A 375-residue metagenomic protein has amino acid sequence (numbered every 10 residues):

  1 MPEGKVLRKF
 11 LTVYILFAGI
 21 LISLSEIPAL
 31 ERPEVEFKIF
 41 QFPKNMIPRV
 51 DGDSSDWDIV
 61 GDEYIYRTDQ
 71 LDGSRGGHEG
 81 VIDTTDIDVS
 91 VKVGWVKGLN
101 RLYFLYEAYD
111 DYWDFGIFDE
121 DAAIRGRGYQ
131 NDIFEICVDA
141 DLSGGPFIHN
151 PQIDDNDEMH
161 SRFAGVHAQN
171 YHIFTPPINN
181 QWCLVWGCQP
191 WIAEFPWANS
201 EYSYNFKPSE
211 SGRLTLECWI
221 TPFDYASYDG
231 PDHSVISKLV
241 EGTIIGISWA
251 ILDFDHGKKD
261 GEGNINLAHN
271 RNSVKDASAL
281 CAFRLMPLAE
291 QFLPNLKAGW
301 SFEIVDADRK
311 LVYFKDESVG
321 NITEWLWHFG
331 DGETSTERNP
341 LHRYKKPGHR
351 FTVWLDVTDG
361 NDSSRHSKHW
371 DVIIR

Functional and structural regions predicted by a protein language model:
M1-R8: N-terminal secretory signal peptides that target proteins for export/translocation
T12-S23: Bacterial N-terminal signal peptides
I20, P43, I82-T84, W95 (+8 more regions): Sterically constrained small-residue positions within well-ordered secondary structures of folded domains
L24-E26, V91, R162, E201-Y204 (+3 more regions): Compositionally biased regions
A29-K297: Structural preference for beta-rich elements and adjacent junctions enriched in aromatics
E290-R375: Extracellular/lumenal mature domains of secreted and surface-exposed proteins
